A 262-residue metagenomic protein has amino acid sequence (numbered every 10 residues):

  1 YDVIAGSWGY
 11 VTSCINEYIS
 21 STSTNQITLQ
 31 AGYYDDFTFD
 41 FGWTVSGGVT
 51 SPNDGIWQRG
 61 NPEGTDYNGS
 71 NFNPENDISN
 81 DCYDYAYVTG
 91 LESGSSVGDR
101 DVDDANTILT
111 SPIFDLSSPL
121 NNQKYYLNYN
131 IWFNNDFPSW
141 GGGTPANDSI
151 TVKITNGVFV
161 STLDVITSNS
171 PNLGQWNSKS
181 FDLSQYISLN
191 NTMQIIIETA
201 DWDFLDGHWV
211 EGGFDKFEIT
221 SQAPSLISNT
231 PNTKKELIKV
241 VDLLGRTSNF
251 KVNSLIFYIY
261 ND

Functional and structural regions predicted by a protein language model:
Y1-G9: A short, solvent-exposed beta-strand micro-motif common in secreted/extracellular proteins
E17-D36: Extracellular beta-sheet/turn segments enriched in Thr/Pro/Gly and aliphatic residues
G32-Y33, D103-D104, T220-T247: Residue-level detector of functionally pivotal "anchor" positions at catalytic/ligand-binding pockets or at interdomain
Y33-G98, G143-N147: Extracellular glycan-recognition surfaces and repeat-rich motifs
V45-G47, S117-L120, W132-A146, D203-F204: Extended, low-complexity, turn-rich repeat/linker tracts enriched in Gly/Pro/Ser/Thr and Asp/Glu that occur
D99-N122, Y126, N177-S180, F214: Short beta-strands within extracellular/lumenal beta-sheet-rich domains
V102-T107, T144, W202-Q222: Extracellular carbohydrate recognition
F159-I187: Extracellular carbohydrate recognition and processing domains and analogous Trp-centered ligand-binding platforms
